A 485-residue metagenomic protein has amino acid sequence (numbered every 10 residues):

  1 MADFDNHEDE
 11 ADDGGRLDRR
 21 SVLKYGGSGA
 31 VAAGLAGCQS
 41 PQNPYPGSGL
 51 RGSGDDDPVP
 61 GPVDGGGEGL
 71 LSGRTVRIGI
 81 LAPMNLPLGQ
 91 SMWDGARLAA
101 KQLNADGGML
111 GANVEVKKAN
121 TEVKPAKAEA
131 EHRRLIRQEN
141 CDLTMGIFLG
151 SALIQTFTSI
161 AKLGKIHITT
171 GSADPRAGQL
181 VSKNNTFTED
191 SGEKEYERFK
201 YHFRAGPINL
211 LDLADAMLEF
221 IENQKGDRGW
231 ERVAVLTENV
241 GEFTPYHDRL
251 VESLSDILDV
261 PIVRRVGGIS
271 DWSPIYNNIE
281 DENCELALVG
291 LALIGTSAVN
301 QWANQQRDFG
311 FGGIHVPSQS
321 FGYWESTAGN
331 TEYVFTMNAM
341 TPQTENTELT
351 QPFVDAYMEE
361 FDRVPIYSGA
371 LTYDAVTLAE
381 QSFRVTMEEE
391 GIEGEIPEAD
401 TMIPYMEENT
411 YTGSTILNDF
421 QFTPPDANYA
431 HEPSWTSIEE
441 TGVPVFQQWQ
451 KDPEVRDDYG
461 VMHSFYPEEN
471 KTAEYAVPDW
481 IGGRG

Functional and structural regions predicted by a protein language model:
M1, D18-V31, G37: N-terminal export leaders
M1-L17: N-terminal secretory signal peptides
V59-R97, A119-P125, F148-L149, L236-P245 (+2 more regions): Extracytoplasmic "Venus flytrap"
D94-K118, L258: Signal peptide-proximal N-terminal region of secreted/periplasmic/extracellular or secretory-lumen proteins
E122-D142, E222-N223, D271-N283: Short, well-structured alpha-helical segments in soluble
C141-R265, F309-F335: Extracytoplasmic ligand/sensor domains, especially the bilobed periplasmic-binding protein
P207, A303-Y373, T386, P478-R484: Extracellular/periplasmic periplasmic-binding protein-like sensory domains
E359-I366, E380-M462, E468: Segments of small-molecule ligand-sensing domains
